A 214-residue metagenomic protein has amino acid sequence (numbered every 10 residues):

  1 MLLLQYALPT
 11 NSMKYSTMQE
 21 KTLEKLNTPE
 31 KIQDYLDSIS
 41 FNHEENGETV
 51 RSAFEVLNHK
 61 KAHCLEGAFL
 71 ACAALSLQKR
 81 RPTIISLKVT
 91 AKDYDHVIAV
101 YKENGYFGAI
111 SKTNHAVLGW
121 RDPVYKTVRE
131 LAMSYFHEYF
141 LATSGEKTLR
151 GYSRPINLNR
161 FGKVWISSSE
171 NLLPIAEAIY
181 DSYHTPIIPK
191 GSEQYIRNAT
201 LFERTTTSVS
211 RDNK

Functional and structural regions predicted by a protein language model:
L3-K214: A structural boundary/capping signal
